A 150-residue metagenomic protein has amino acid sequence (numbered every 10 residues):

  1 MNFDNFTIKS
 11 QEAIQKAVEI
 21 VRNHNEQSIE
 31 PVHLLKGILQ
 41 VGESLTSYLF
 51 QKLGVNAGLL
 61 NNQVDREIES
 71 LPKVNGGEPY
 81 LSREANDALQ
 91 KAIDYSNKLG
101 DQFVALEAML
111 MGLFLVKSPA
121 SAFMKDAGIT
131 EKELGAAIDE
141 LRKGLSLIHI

Functional and structural regions predicted by a protein language model:
M1-L147: Histone-fold recognition with a strong bias for associated Lys/Arg-rich disordered tails
